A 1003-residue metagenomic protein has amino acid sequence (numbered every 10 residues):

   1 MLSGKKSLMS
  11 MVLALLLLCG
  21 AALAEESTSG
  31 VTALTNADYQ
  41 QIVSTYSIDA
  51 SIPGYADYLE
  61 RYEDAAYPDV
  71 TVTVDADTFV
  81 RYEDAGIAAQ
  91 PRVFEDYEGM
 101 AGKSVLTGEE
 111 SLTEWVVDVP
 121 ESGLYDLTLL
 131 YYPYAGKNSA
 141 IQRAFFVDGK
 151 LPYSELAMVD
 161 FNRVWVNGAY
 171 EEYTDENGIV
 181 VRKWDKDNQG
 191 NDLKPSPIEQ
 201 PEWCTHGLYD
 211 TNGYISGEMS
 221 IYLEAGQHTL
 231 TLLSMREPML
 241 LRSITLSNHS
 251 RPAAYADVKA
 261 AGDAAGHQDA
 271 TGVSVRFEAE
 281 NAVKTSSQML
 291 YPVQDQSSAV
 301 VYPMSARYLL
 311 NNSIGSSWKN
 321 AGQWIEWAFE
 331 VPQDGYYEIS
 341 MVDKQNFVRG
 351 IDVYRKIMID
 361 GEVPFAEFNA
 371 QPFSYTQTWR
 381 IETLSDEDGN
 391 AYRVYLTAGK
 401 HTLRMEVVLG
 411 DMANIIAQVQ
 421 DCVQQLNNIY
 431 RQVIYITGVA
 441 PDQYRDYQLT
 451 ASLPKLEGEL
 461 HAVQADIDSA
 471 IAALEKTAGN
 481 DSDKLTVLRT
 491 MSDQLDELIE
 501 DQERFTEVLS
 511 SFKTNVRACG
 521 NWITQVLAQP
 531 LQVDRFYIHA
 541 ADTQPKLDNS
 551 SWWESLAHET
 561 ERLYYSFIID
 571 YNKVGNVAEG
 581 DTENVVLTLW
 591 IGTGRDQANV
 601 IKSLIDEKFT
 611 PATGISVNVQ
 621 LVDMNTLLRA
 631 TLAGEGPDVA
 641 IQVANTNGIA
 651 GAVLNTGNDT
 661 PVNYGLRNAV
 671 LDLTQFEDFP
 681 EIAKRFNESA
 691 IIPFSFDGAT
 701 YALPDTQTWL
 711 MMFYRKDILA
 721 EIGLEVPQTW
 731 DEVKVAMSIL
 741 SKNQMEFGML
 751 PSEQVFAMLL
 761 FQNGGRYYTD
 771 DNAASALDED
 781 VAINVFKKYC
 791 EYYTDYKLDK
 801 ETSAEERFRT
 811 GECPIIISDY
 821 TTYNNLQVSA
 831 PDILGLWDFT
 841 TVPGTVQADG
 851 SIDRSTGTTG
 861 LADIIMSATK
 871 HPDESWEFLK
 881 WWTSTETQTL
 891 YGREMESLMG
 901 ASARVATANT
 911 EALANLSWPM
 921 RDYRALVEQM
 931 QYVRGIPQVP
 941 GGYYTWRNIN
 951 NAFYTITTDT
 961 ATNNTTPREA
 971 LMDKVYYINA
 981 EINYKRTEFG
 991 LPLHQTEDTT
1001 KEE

Functional and structural regions predicted by a protein language model:
E25-I538: Extracytoplasmic
E121, Q333, A830-A903, Q931-Q938 (+1 more regions): Extracytoplasmic/periplasmic substrate-recognition and gating elements
G479, F505-V508, F536-H539, G857 (+1 more regions): C-terminal capping/gating helix-and-loop segments adjacent to ligand/active sites or protein-protein/ligand interfaces
Y564-E583, G648-M711, K734, L836-P843 (+1 more regions): Hinge/lid segment of periplasmic solute-binding proteins
E607-S689, P693, D717, E721-E725 (+3 more regions): Extracytoplasmic "Venus flytrap"/periplasmic binding protein-like
I692-D705, L710, D731-N784, C813-I815: Extracytoplasmic/periplasmic solute-binding protein
A773-E801, V842: Glycine-centered hinge/linker elements that transmit conformational signals in sensory and ligand-binding systems
V842-G844, R893-T955, G990-E1002: Long, aromatic- and glycine/proline-rich binding clefts that accommodate carbohydrate-like moieties
